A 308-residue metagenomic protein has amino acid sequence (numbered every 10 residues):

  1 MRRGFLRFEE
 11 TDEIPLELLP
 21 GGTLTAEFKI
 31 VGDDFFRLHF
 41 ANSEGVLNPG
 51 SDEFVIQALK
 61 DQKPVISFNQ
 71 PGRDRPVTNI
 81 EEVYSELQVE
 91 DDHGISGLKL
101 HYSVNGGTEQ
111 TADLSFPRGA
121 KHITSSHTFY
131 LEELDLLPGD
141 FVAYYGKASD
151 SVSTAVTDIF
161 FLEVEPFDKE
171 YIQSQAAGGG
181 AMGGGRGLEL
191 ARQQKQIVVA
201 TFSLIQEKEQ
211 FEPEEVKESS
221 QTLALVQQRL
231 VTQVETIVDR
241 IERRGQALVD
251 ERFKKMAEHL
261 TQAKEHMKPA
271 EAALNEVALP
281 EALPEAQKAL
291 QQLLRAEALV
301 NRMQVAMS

Functional and structural regions predicted by a protein language model:
M1-S174, E189-Q194, V199-A200: Surface-exposed loop/turn and intrinsically disordered segments
L6, T128-F129, D140-S308: Mature extracytoplasmic or organellar-lumen-exposed domains after removal of signal/transit peptides
